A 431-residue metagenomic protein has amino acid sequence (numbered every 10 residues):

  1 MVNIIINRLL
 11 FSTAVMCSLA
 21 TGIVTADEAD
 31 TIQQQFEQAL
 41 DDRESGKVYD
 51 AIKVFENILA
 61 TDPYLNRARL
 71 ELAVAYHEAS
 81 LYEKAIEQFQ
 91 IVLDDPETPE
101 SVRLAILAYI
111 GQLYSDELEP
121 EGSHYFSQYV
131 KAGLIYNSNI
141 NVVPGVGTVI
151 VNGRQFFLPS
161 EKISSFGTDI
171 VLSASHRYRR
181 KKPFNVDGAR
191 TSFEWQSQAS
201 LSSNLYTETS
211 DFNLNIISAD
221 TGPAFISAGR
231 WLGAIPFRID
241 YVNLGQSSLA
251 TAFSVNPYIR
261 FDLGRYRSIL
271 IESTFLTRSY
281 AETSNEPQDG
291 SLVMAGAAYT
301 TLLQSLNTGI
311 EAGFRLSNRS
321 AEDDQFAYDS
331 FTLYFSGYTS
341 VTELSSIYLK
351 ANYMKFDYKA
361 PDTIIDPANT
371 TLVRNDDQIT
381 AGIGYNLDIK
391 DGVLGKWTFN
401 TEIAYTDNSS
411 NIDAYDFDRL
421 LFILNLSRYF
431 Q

Functional and structural regions predicted by a protein language model:
D27-L118: Alpha-helical protein-protein interaction scaffolds
R43-E44, R103, L107-D220, A224: Outer-membrane beta-barrel initiation region
S115-Y125, R179-E194, I226-L232, D262-S268 (+4 more regions): Short loop/turn motifs that connect adjacent beta-strands in outer-membrane beta-barrel proteins
F126-A132, T191-A199, G233-F237, V255 (+8 more regions): Transmembrane beta-strands of outer-membrane beta-barrel proteins
A132-S138, Y178-R180, L201-T207, F225 (+9 more regions): Transmembrane beta-strands of outer-membrane beta-barrel pores
N137-V143, P183-N185, N204-S210, L244-S248 (+7 more regions): Outer-membrane beta-barrel proteins
K162-T168, T209-N215, G245-F253, S284-M294 (+3 more regions): Replace "Gram-negative outer membrane beta-barrel proteins" with "bacterial and organellar outer membrane beta-barrel
A381-I389, D418-Q431: Outer-membrane beta-barrel "beta-signal"
